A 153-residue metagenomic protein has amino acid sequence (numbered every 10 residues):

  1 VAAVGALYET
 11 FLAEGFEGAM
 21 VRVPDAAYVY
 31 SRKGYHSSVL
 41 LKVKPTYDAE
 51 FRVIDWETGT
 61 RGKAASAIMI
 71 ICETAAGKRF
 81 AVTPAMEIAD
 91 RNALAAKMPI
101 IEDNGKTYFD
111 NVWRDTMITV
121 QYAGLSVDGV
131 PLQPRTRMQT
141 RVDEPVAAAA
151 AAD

Functional and structural regions predicted by a protein language model:
V1-V130, P134-D143: Nucleic-acid 5′ end/cap handling module spanning
A148-D153: Acidic, low-complexity intrinsically disordered tails
